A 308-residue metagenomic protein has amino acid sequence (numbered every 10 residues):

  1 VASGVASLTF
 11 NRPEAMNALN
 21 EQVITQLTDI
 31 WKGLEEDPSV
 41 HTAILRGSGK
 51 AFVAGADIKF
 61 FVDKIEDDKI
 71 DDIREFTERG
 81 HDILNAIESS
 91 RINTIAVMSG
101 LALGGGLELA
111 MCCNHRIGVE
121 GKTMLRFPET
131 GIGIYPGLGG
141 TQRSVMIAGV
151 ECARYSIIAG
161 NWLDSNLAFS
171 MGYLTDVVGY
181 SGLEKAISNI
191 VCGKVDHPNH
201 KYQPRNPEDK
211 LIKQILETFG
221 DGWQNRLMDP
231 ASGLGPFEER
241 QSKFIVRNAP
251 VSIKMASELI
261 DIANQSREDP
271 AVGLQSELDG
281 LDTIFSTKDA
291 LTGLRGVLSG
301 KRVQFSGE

Functional and structural regions predicted by a protein language model:
V1-N11, A15, I158-E277, T283 (+1 more regions): Amphipathic alpha-helical segments at domain termini/boundaries
V1-S48, D71, N85, G220 (+1 more regions): Conserved CoA-thioester-binding segment of acyl-CoA-metabolizing enzymes
L8, R12, Q26-L27, L45 (+6 more regions): Terminal peptide-recognition signature
G47-D82, A102, G131-G133, F305: Glycine- (often His-adjacent) and acidic-residue-rich active-site loop that binds/positions the CoA thioester
I83-I132, P136, S156-S165: Glycine-rich beta-to-alpha active-site loop
T141-E151: Hydrophobic, secondary-structure "cap" segments at the distal end of domains
